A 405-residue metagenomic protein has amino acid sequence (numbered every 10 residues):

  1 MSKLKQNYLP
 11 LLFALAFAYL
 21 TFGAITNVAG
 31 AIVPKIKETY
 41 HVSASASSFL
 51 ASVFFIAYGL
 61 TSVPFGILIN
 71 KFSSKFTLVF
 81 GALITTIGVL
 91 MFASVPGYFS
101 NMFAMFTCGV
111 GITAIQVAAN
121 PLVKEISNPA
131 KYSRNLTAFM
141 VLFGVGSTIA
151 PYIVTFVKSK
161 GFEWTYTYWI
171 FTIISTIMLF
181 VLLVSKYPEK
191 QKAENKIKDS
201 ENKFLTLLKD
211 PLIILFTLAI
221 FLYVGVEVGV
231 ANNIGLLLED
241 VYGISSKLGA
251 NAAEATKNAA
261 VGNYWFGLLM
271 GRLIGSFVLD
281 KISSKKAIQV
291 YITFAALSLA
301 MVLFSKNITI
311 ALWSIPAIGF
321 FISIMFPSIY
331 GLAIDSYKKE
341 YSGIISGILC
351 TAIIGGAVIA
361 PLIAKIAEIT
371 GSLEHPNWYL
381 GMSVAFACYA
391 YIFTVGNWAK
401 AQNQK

Functional and structural regions predicted by a protein language model:
L11-I36, N120, V230-L238: Extracytoplasmic
N27, F55-V63, T148, W265-L273 (+1 more regions): Residue-level signature of mid-helix packing/kink "hotspots" within the transmembrane helices of 12-pass Major
A29-G30, D210-G262: Extracytoplasmic gate region of multi-pass secondary transporters
H41, S73, S94-F99, S283 (+1 more regions): Helix-breaking motifs and short loop linkers at transmembrane-helix boundaries and internal kinks in secondary membrane
L60-F99: Conserved MFS/SLC helix-loop-helix module at the cytosolic interface between two early adjacent transmembrane helices
A104-V141: Cytoplasmic helix-loop-helix junction between adjacent transmembrane helices in 12-TM secondary transporters
A114-S127, I324-K338: Intracellular juxtamembrane helix-capping segments at the cytosolic ends of symmetry-related transmembrane helices
A138-Y187: Helix-loop-helix hairpin linking two adjacent transmembrane segments in secondary transporters
